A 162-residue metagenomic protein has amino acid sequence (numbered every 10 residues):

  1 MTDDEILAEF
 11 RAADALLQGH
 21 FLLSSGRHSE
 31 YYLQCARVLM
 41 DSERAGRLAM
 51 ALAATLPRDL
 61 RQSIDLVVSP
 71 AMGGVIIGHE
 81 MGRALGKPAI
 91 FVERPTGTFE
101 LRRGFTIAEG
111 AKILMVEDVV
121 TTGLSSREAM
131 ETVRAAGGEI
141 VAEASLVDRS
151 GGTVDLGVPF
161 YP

Functional and structural regions predicted by a protein language model:
M1-V116, V120-P162: PRPP-associated nucleotide enzymes
